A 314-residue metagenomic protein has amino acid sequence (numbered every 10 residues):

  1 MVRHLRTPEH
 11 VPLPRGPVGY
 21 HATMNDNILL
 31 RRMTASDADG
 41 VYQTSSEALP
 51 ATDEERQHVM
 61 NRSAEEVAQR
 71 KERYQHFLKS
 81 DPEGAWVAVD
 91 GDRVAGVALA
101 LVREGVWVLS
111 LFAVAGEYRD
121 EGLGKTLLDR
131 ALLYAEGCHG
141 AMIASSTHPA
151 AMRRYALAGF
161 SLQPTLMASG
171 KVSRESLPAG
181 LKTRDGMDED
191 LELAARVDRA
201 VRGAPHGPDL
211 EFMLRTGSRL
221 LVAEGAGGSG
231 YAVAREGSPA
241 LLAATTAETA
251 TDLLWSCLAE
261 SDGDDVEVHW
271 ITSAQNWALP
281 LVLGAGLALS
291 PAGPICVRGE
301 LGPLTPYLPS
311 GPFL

Functional and structural regions predicted by a protein language model:
R15-S36, V172-D188: Conserved N-terminal entry element of GNAT/NAT acetyltransferase domains
G16, Y20, Y42-A85, V89-V94 (+1 more regions): Active-site rim helix/loop that mediates acceptor-substrate recognition in acyltransferases
V41, C138, L157-G237: Amide-forming acyltransferase catalytic core, primarily the GNAT-like/NAT-type and related acyltransferase folds
A85-V87, R93-L101, V108-A113, V222 (+1 more regions): Conserved beta-strand in the GNAT
V89, F112-R119, S238-A250, T272: A short, internal acetyl-CoA/4′-phosphopantetheine-binding micro-motif in the GNAT/acyltransferase core
G105, G140-A144, S161-R174, L289-E300: Conserved catalytic-core motifs of GNAT/GCN5-like acyltransferases
L109, Y134-H148, D262-T272, P291-G293: Conserved GNAT acetyl-CoA-binding A-motif
L111-V114, D120-L133, L157, A247-A259 (+1 more regions): Conserved acetyl-CoA-binding loop-helix of GNAT-fold acetyltransferases
